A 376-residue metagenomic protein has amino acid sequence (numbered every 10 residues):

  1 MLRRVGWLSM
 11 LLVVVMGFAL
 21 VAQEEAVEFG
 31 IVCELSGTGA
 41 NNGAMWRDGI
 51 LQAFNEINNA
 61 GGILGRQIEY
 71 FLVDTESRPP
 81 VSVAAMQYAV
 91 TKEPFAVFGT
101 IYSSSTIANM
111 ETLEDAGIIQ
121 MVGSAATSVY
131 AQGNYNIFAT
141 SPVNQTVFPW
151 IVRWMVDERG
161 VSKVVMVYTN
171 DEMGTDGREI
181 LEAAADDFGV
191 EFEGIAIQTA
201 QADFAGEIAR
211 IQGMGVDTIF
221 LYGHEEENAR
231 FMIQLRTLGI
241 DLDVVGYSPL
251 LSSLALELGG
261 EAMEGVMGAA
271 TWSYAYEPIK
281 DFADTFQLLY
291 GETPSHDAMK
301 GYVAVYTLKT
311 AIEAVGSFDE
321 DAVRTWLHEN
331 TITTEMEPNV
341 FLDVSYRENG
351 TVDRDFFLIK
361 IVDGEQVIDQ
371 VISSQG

Functional and structural regions predicted by a protein language model:
L2-R3, L8, L12, Q23-G376: Extracytosolic ligand-binding ectodomains
F18-A22: Sec/Tat signal peptide C-region and signal peptidase I cleavage site
